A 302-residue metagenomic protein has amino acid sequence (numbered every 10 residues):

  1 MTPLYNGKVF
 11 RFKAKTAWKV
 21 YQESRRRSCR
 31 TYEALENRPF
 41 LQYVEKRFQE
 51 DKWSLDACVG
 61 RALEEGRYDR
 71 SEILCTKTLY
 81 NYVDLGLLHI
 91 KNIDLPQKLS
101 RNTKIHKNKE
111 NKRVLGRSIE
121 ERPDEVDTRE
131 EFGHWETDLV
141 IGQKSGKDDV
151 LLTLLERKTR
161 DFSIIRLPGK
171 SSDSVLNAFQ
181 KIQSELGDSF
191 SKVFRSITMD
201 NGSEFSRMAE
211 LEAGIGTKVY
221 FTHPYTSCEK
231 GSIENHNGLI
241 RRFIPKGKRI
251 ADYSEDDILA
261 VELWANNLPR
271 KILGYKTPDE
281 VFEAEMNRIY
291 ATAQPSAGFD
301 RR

Functional and structural regions predicted by a protein language model:
M1-R249, S254, L263, R270 (+3 more regions): Secondary-structure boundary/capping micro-motif
D257: Catalytic phosphate/metal-binding cores of nucleic-acid and nucleotide-processing enzymes, i.e., regions that mediate
V261, E280-E285: A glycine-rich phosphate-binding loop feature that marks nucleotide/adenosyl-phosphate handling sites
